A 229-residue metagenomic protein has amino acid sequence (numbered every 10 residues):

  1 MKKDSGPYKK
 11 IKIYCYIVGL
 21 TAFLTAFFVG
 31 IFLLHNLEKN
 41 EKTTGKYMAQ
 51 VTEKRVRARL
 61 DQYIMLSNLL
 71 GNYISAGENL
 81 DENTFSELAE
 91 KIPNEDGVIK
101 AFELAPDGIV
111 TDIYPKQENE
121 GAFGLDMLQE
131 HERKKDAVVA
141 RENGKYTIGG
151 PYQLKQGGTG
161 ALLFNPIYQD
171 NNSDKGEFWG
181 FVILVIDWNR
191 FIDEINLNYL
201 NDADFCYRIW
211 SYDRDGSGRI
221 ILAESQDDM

Functional and structural regions predicted by a protein language model:
M1-P7: Short, Lys/Arg-rich, polar N-terminal cytosolic tail immediately upstream of the first transmembrane signal-anchor
I11, C15-L80: Juxtamembrane extracytoplasmic/periplasmic/luminal helical "stalk" adjacent to the first N-terminal
K42, K46, A76-M229: Intrinsically disordered, low-complexity polar/acidic regions
